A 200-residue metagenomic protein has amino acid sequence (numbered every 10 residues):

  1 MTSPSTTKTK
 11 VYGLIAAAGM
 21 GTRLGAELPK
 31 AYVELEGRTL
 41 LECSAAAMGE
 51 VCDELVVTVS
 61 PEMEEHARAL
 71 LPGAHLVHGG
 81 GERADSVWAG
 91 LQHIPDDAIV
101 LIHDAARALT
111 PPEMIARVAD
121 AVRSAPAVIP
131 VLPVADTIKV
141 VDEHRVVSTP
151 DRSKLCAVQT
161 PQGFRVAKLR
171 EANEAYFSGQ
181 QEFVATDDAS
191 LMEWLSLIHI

Functional and structural regions predicted by a protein language model:
T2-S3, T7-E62: N-terminal glycine-rich phosphate-binding loop and ensuing alpha1 helix
G13-I15, V57, I102, A127-P130: Structural beta-sheet core signal
I15, L41, G90, H103-D104 (+2 more regions): Residue-level signal for inorganic ion chemistry
L28, V51, L70-P72, L195: Short, structured coil segments at secondary-structure junctions
M63-L70: Acidic helix N-cap motif at the loop->helix transition within catalytic regions of sugar-transfer enzymes
L70-I99: Short phosphate-binding loop-to-helix
R83, A105-L109: Acidic metal-phosphate-binding loop of nucleotide-sugar-dependent transferases
L109-I198: Conserved core of the sugar-phosphate nucleotidyltransferase
